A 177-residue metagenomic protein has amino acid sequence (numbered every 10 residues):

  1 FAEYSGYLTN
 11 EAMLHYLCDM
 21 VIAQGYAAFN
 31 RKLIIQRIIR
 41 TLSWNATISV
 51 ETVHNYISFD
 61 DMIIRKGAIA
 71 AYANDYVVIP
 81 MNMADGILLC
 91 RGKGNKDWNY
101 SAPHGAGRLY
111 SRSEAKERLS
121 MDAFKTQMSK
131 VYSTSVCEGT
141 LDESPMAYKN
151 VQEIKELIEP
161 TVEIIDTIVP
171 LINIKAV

Functional and structural regions predicted by a protein language model:
F1-V177: Domain-length cofactor-binding catalytic modules of enzymes
